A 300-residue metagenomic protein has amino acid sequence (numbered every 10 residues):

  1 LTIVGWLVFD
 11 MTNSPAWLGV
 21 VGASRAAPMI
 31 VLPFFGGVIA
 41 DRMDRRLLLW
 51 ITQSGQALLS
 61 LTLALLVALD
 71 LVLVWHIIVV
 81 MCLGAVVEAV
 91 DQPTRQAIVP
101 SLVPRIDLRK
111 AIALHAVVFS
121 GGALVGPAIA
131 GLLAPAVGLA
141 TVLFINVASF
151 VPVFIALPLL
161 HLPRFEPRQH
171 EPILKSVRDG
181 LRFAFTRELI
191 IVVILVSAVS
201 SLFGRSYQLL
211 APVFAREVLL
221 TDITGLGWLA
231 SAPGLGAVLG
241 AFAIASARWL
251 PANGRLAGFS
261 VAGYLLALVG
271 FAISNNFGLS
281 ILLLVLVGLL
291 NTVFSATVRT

Functional and structural regions predicted by a protein language model:
L1-T300: Alpha-helical transmembrane-bundle signature of multi-pass membrane transport and export proteins
